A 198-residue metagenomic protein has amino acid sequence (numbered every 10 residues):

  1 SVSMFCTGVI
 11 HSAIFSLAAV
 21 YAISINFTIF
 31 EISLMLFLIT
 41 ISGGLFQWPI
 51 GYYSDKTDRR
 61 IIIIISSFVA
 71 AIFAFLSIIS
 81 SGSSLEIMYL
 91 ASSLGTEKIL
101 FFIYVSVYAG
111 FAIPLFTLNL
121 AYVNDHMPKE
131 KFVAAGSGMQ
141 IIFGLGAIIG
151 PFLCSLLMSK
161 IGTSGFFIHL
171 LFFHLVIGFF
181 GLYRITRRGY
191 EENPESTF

Functional and structural regions predicted by a protein language model:
S16-I32: Short amphipathic helix-loop junctions that connect adjacent transmembrane helices in Major Facilitator Superfamily/SLC
I29, M127-M139: Loop-to-transmembrane helix entry/capping segments in MFS-fold secondary transporters and related SLC/MFSD carriers
F46-D58, M158-S159: Helix-to-loop junctions at the C-terminal end of transmembrane segments in multipass secondary transporters
I61-L76, L171: Structural signature of the two symmetry-related core transmembrane helices
V69-L94: C-terminal ends and interior cores of transmembrane alpha-helices in multi-pass membrane transporters/permeases
I113-M127: Intracellular juxtamembrane helix-capping segments at the cytosolic ends of symmetry-related transmembrane helices
L156-H174: A membrane-interface helix-boundary motif in multi-pass transporters
R184-F198: Intrinsic disorder in cytosolic terminal tails and internal cytosolic loops of multi-pass membrane transporters
